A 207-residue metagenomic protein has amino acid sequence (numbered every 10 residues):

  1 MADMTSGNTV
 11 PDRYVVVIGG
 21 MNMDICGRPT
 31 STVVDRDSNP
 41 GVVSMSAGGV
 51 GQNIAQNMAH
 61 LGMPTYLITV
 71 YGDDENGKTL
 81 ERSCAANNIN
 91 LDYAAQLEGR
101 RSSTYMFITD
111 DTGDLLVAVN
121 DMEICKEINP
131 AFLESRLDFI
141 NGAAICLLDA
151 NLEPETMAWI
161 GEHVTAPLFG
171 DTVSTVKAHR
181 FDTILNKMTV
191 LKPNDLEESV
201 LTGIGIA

Functional and structural regions predicted by a protein language model:
M1-V70, E75-T79, A85-I89: Glycine-rich phosphate/adenosyl-contacting loop at the front of the ribokinase-like
A2-M21, S83-Q96, I108-A207: Ribokinase/PfkB-type carbohydrate-kinase core domain
G51-A55, G77, S103, M157 (+1 more regions): A general structural signal for well-ordered alpha-helical segments in protein cores
P64, S103-Y105: Conserved beta-strand residues within beta-sheet cores
E98-R100: Short, glycine-/polar-rich solvent-exposed loops and beta-turns at beta-strand/coil boundaries
